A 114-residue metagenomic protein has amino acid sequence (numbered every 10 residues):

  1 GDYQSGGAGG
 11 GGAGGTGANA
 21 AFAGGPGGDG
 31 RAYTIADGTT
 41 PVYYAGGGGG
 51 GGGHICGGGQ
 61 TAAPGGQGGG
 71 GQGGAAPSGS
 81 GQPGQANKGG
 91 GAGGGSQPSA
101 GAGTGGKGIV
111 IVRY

Functional and structural regions predicted by a protein language model:
G1-Y114: Low-complexity, glycine/proline-biased repetitive segments and flexible coils/loops
